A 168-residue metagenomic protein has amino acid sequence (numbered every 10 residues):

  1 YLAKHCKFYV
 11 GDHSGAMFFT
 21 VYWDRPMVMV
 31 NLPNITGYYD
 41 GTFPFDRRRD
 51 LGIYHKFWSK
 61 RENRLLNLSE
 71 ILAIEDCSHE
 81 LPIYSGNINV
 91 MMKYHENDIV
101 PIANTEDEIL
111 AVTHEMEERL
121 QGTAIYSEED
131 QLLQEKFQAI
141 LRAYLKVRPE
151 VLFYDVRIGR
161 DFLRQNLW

Functional and structural regions predicted by a protein language model:
Y1-G37: Donor-binding and catalytic core of enzymes assembling or modifying cell-surface/extracellular glycoconjugates
W23-D24, Y39-P44, S127: General "foldedness" signal
M29-L51: Charge-dense, low-complexity polyampholytic segments
P44-W168: Leloir-type glycosyltransferase catalytic cores
